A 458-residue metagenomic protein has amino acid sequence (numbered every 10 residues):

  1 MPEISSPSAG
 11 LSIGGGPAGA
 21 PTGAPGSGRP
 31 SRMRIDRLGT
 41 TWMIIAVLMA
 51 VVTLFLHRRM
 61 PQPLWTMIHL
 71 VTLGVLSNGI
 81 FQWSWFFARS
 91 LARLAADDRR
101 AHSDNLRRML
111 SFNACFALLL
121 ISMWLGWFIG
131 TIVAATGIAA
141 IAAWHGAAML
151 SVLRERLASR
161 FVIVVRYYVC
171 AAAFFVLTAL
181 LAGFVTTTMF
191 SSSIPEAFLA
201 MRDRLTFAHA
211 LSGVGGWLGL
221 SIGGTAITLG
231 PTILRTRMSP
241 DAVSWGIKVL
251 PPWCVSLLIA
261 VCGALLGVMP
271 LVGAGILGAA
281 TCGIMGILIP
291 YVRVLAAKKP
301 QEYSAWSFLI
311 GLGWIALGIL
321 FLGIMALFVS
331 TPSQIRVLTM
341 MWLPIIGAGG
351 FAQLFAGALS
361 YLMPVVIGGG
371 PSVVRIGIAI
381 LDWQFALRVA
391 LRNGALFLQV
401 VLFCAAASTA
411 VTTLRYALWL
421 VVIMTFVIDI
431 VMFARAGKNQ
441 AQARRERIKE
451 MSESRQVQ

Functional and structural regions predicted by a protein language model:
M1-Q458: Hydrophobic alpha-helical transmembrane segments of multi-pass integral membrane proteins
